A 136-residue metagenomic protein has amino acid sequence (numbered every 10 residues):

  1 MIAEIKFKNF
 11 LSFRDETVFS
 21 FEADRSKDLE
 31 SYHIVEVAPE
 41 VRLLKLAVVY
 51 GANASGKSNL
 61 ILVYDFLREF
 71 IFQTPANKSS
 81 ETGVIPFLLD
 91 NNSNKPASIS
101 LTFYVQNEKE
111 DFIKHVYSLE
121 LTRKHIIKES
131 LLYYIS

Functional and structural regions predicted by a protein language model:
M1-S136: P-loop NTPase switch/coupling surface
